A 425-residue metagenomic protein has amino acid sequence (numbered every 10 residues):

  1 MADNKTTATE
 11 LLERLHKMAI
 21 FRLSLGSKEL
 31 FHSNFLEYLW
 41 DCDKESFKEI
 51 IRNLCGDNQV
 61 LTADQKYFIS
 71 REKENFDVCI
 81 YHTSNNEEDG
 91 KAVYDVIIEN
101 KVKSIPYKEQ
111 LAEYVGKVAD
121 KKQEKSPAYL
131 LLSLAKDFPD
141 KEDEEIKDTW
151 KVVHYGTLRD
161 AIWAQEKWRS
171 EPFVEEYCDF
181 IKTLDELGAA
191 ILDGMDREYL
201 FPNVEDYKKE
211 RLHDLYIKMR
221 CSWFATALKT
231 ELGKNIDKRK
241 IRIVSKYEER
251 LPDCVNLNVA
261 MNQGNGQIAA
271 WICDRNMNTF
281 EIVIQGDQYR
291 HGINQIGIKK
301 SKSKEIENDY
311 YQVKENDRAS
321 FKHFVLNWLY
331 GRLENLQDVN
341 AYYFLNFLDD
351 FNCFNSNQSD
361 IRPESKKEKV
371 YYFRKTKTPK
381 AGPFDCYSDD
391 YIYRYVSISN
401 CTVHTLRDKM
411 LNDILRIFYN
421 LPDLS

Functional and structural regions predicted by a protein language model:
A2-G56: A structured, charge-rich N-terminal accessory region that forms the first stable segment of a protein and links
A2-L11, L15, R71-E74, I80-D253 (+5 more regions): Acidic metal-coordinating catalytic centers involved in nucleic-acid phosphodiester chemistry
G26, L30, V174, D214 (+2 more regions): Generic detection of long, well-ordered alpha-helical segments
E37, K48-C55, V115, K229 (+2 more regions): Generic solvent-exposed, charged/amphipathic alpha-helical segments that serve as macromolecular interface scaffolds
L39, K117, K121, W328 (+4 more regions): Conserved short hydrophobic interaction patches
F47-K73, K246-E248, C254-A260: A short acidic/basic microdomain associated with nuclease active sites
P202-Y387: Polyanion-binding interface signature
F384-S425: Charge-dense, extended regions
